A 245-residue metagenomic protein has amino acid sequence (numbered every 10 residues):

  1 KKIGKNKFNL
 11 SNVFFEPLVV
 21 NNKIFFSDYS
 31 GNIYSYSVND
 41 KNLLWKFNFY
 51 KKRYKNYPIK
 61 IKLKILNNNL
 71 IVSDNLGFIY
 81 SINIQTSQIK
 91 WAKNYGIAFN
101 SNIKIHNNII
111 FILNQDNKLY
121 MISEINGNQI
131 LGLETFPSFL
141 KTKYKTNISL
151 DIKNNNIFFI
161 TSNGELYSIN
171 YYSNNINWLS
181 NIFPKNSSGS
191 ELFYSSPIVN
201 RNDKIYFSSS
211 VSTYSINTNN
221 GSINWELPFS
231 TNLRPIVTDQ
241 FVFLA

Functional and structural regions predicted by a protein language model:
K1-L18, N42-N67, Q88-N107, Q129-N154 (+3 more regions): Extracytoplasmic beta-rich repeat domains
E16, Y80-S81, N102, S168: A structural feature that tracks compact, well-ordered secondary-structure segments with a strong bias toward
D28-Y29, P58, D74-N75, N114-Q115 (+4 more regions): Structural signature of WD-repeat beta-propellers
Y29-S30, D40, S162-N163, S173: Sequence-specific DNA-binding modules of eukaryotic transcription factors, capturing the structured DNA-contacting
Y34, Y80, Y120, Y167 (+1 more regions): WD40 beta-propeller blade core
S37-K41, N83-S87, S123-G127, N170-N174 (+1 more regions): Short loop/turn segments that connect beta-strands within beta-propeller blades
N154-L166: Repeat-solenoid scaffold signature
